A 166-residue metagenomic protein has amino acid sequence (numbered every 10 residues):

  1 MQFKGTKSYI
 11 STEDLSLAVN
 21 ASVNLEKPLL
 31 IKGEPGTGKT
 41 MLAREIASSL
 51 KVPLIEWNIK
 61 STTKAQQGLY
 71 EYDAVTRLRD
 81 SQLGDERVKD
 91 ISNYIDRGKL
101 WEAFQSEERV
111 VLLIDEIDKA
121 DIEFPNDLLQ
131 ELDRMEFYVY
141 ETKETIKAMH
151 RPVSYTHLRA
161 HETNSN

Functional and structural regions predicted by a protein language model:
M1-L15: Dynamic helix-loop-helix/coil hinge segments at AAA+ ATPase domain boundaries and subdomain interfaces
L30-K60: Walker A/P-loop
E56-T76: AAA+/P-loop NTPase substrate/partner-engagement loops
S81-Q105: Short glycine-rich substrate-engagement loop in P-loop NTPases that contacts/grips substrate
I95, W101-Q105, R109, Y140-L158: AAA+/SF3 P-loop NTPase mechanochemical coupling elements
G98, E108-L132: Conserved AAA+/SF3 P-loop NTPase catalytic/coupling segment centered on the Walker-B
F124-K147: Conserved catalytic/switch belt of AAA+ P-loop NTPases
H157-N166: Single conserved hydrophobic/aromatic residue that forms the stacking wall/gate of nucleotide- or nucleobase-binding
